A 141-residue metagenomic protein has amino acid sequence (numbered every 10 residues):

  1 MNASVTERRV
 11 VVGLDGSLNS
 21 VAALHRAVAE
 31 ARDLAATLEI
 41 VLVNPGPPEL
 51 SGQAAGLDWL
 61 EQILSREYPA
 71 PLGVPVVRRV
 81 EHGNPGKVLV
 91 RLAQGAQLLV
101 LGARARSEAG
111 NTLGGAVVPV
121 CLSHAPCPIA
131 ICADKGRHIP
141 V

Functional and structural regions predicted by a protein language model:
M1-V21, Q97-L98, S123-V141: Intrinsically disordered or low-complexity boundary/linker segments at protein termini and domain junctions
N2-A54, V76, L92: Small/aliphatic-rich secondary-structure junction motif
E39-V41, V77-E81, A130-C132: General small-molecule cofactor/ligand-binding pocket signal
L42, A103-R104, A133-D134: Short secondary-structure boundary segments
Q53-L64: Short, surface-exposed alpha-helical segments at coil->helix boundaries
A70-V77: A short helix-to-beta-strand connector/capping loop
N84-L89, V117: Short acidic active-site motifs
L101-H124, H138-V141: Glycine-rich, Arg-bearing micro-motifs that act as flexible, cationic patches
